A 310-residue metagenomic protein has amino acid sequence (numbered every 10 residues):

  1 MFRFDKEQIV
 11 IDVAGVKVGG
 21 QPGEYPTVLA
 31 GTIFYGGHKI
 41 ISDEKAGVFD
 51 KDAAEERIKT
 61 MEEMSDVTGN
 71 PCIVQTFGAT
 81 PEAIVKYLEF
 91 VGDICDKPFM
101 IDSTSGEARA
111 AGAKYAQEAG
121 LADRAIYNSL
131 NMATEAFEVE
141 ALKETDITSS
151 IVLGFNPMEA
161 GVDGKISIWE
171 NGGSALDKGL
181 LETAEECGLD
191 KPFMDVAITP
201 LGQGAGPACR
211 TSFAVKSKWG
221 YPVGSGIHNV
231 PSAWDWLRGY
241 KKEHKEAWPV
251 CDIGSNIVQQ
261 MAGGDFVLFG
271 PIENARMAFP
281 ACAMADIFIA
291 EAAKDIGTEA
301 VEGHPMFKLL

Functional and structural regions predicted by a protein language model:
F2-G19, G23, G31-G36, L268-L310: Extended, intrinsically disordered, low-complexity segments
D5-E7, K17-V18, L88, T183 (+1 more regions): Generic structural signal for short, flexible, solvent-exposed coil/loop and linker residues
V10-S174: Active-site beta->alpha loop and helix N-cap motifs at the rims of alpha/beta catalytic domains
K39-A53, E185, D286-A300: A signal for specific C-terminal beta-sheet/loop modules enriched in small/flexible residues with GP/PG/PP motifs
I84-M100, T104-E107, A111-A122, R210-N229 (+2 more regions): Alpha-helix-loop-beta-strand connector modules within alpha/beta enzyme cores
E135, E140-A293: Catalytic alpha/beta core domains of metabolic enzymes, predominantly
